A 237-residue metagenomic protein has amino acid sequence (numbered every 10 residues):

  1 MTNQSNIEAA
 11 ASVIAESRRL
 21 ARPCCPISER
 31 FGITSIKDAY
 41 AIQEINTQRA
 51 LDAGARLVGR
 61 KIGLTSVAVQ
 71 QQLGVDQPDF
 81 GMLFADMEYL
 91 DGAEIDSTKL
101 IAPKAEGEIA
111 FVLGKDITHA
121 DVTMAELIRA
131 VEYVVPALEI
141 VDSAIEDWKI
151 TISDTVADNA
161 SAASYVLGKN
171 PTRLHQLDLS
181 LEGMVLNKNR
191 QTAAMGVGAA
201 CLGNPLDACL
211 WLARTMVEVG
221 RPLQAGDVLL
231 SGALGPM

Functional and structural regions predicted by a protein language model:
T2-G203: Catalytic-core "active-site belt" of small-molecule-metabolizing enzymes, emphasizing His/Asp/Glu-rich regions
G32-I33, R214-M216, A233-L234: Short alpha-helix capping/helix-loop boundary micro-motifs
N46-T47, L167, C209-M216: Buried hydrophobic packing segments
A110, C209-L210, L230-G232: Active-site scaffold segments
T192-A193, G235-M237: Short Gly/Pro-enriched loop/turn and capping motifs at secondary-structure junctions
L223-P236: Conserved metal-binding segment of the jelly-roll/cupin
